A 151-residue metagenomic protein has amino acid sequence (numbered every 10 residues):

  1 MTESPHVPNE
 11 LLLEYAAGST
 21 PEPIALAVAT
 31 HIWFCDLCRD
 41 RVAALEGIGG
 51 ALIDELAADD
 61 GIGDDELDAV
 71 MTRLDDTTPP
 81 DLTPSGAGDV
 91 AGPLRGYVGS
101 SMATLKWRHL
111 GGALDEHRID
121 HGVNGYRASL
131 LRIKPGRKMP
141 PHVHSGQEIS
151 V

Functional and structural regions predicted by a protein language model:
M1-P8, E22-I24, W33-D36, D40 (+1 more regions): Positively biased amphipathic helices and basic secretion/translocation or surface-docking motifs that either flank
L11-E14, R118: Conserved beta-strand positions that form and line the central face of beta-propeller blades
L13-P23: Short Cys/His-rich Zn2+-coordinating modules
E14, T30, D40: DNA-binding alpha-helical recognition surfaces that contact promoter or target DNA
T30-H31, E148: Short metal-coordination and nucleic-acid-contact micro-motifs, chiefly zinc-binding Cys/His arrays
L105-Q147: A short glycine-rich, His/Asp/Glu-containing loop-to-beta-strand
V151: Short acidic-glycine-tyrosine-enriched beta hairpin
